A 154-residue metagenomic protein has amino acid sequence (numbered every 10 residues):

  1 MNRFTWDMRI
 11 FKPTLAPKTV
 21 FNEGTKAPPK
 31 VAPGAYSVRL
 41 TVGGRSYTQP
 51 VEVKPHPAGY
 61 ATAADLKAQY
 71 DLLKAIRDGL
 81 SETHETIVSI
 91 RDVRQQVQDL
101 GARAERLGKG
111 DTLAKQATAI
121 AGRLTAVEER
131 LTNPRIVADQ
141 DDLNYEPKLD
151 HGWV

Functional and structural regions predicted by a protein language model:
M1-A27: Glycine-centered tight-turn motifs at strand-turn-strand junctions
D7-R9, R39-G43, K54: Generic beta-strand/beta-sheet core signal
F11-A16, T41-Q49: Short acidic/polar inter-strand loop motif in beta-rich domains
G24-A27, S37-T41: Generic recognition of flexible, low-complexity loop/linker segments
P29-V31: Surface-exposed coil/turn segments at beta-strand junctions on protein surfaces, enriched
A35, V42, V51, E82-V154: Mature extracytoplasmic or organellar-lumen-exposed domains after removal of signal/transit peptides
T48-H84: Low-complexity, Pro/Ser/Thr- and charge-rich linker/hinge segments at domain boundaries
